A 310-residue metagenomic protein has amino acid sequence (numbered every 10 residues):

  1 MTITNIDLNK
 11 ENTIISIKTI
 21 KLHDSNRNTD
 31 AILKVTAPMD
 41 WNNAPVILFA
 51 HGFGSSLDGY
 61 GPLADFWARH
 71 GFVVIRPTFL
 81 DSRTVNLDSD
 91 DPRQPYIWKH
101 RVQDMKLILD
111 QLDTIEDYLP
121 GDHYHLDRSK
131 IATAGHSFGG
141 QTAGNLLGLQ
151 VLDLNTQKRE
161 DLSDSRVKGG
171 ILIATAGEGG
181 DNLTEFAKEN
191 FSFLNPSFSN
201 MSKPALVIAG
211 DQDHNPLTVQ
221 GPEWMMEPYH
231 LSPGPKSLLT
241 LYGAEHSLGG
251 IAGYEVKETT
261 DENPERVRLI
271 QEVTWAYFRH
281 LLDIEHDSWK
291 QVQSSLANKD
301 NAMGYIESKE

Functional and structural regions predicted by a protein language model:
M1-N42: N-terminal cap/lid segment of alpha/beta-hydrolase-fold proteins
N43-G52: Short beta-strand element of the alpha/beta-hydrolase
D58-D81: Short amphipathic alpha-helix adjacent to the substrate-entry channel of hydrolases
L80-H100, A252-Y254: Cap/lid segment of the alpha/beta-hydrolase catalytic domain
Q94-R128: Alpha/beta-hydrolase active-site loop
D113, G140-D153: Short glycine-enriched nucleophile-adjacent loop and the immediately C-terminal alpha-helix near the catalytic center
K158-T240: The feature captures the conserved acid-bearing segment of alpha/beta-hydrolase catalytic domains
G243-E245, I251-E310: Alpha/beta-hydrolase-fold serine-hydrolase catalytic core, especially in secreted/extracellular enzymes
